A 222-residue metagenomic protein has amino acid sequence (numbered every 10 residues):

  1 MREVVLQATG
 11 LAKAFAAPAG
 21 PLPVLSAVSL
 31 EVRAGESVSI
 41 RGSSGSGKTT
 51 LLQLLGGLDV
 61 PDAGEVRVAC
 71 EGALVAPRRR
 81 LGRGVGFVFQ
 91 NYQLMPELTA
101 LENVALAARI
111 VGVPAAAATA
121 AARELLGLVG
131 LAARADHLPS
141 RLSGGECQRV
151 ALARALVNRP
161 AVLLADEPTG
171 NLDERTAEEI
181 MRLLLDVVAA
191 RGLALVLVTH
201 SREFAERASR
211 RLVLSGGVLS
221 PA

Functional and structural regions predicted by a protein language model:
R2: Exposed loop/turn and edge beta-strand positions of beta-sandwich/beta-sheet ligand-binding modules
V5-L6, A12-L214: ABC family nucleotide-binding domain
G216-A222: Conserved switch/coupling elements of ABC/ABC-like ATPase nucleotide-binding domains
